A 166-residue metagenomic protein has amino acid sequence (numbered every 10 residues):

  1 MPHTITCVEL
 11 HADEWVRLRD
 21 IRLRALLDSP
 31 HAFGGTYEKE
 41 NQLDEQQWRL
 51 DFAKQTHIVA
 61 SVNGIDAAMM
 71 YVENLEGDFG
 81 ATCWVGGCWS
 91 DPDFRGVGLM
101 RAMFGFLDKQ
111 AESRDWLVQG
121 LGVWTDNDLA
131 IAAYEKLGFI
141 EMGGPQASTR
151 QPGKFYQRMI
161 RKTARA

Functional and structural regions predicted by a protein language model:
M1-T6, R165-A166: Short, low-complexity, intrinsically disordered N-terminal peptides in bacterial proteins
V8-E9, E141: Structural signal for conserved beta-strand scaffold positions within catalytic alpha/beta enzyme cores
A12-D93, F104-F106, Q110, P145 (+1 more regions): Acetyl-CoA-dependent GNAT
T56, D115-L117: Short coil/turn segments at beta-strand junctions that form active-site/ligand-binding loops
G64, A68, G98-M100, G138: Conserved phosphate-binding and hydrolysis motifs of nucleotide-dependent enzymes
D78, G87, D91-G105, S113-R114 (+2 more regions): Conserved glycine-rich acetyl-CoA-binding loop
L117-V118, W124-I131, E135-A166: C-terminal "cap" of GNAT-fold acetyltransferases
